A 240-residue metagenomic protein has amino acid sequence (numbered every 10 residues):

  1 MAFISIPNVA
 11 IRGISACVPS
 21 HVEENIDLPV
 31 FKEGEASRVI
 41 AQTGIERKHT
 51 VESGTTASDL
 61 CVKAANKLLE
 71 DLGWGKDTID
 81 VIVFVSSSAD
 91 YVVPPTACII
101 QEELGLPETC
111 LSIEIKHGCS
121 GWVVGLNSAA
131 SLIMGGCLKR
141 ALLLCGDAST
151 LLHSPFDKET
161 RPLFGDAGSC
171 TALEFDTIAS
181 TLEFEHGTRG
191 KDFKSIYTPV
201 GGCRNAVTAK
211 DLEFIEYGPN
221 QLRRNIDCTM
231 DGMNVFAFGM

Functional and structural regions predicted by a protein language model:
M1-E46, S195: N-terminal amphipathic/basic leader segments beginning at the initiator methionine
F3, V62, N66-L69, R161-M240: Hydrophobic pocket-lining "lid/loop/helix" segments that shape and contact the acyl-thioester
I11-R12, V39, D77-V85, L111-E114 (+2 more regions): Beta-strand segments within the central parallel beta-sheet cores of soluble alpha/beta enzyme folds
C17, V85-Y91, H117-S120, C145-T150 (+1 more regions): Acidic, glycine-rich active-site loops and adjacent beta-strand->loop/helix elements that engage anionic groups
R38-D59, S87-A141: Conserved catalytic cysteine-centered active-site region of acyl-thioester-dependent Claisen-condensing enzymes
A64-D80: Phosphate/pyrophosphate-binding loops at sites that engage ATP/ADP/AMP, CoA/4′-phosphopantetheine, polyphosphate
M134-S169: Flexible, glycine-rich active-site loops centered on histidine and acidic residues that chelate a metal or position
